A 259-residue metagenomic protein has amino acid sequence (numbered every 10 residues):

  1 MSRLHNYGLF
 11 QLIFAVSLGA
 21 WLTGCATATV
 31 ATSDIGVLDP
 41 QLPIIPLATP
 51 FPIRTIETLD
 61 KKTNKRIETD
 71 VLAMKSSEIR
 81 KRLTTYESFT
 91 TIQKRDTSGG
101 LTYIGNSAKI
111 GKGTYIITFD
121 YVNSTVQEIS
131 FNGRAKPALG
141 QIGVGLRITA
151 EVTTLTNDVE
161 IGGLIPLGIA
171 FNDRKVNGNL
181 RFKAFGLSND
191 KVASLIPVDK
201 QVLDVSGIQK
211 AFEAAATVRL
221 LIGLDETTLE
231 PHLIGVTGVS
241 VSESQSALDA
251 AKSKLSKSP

Functional and structural regions predicted by a protein language model:
S2-I13: Bacterial N-terminal signal peptides that target proteins for export
N6-G8, L22, E213, L233: Compositionally biased, intrinsically disordered low-complexity regions enriched in proline and serine
Q11-W21: Bacterial N-terminal signal peptides
W21, I104-N106, I165: Generic detector of short, well-ordered, non-transmembrane alpha-helical segments enriched in hydrophobic residues
A28-Q93, K109-P259: Membrane pore-forming effector domains from diverse proteins
T97-K109: Short flexible linkers and secondary-structure junctions
